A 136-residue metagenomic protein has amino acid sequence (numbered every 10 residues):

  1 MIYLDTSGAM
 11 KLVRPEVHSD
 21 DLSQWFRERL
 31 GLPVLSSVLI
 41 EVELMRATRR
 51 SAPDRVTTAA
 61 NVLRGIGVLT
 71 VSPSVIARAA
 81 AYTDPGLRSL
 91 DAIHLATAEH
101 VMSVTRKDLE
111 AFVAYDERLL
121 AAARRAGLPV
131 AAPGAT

Functional and structural regions predicted by a protein language model:
M1, S37, E41, L69 (+1 more regions): Acidic, PIN/NYN-like endoribonuclease modules and their adjacent C-terminal/linker elements
M1-S36, T48-A59, L128, G134-T136: Short, well-structured N-terminal submotif of metal-dependent ribonuclease cores
D5, D91, D116: Acidic active-site catalytic centers that drive phospho-/nucleotidyl reactions and related ester hydrolyses
L44: His/Asp/Glu-enriched, well-ordered alpha-helical/loop segment that forms or immediately abuts the divalent-metal
N61, A96, A121: Surface-exposed charge patches
R64-P85, L90-V101: Acidic catalytic patch
